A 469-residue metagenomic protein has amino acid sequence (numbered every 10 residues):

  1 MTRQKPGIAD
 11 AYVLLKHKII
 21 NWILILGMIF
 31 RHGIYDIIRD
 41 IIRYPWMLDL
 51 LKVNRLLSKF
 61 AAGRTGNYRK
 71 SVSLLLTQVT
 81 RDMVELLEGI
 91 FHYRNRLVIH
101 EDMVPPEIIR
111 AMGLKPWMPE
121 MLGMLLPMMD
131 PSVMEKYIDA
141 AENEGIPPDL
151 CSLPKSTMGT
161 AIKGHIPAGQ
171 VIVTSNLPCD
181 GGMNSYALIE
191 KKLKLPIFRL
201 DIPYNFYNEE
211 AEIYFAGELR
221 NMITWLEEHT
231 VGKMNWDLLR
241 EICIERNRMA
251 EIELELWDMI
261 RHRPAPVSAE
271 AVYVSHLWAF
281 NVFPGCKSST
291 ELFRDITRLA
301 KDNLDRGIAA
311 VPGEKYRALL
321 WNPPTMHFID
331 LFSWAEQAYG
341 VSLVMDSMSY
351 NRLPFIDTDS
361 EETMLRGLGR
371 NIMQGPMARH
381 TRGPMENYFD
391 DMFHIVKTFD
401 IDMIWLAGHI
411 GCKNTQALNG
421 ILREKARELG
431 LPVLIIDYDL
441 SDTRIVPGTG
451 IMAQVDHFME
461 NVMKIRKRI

Functional and structural regions predicted by a protein language model:
T2-R96, R220, T224-P354, T381: A charged, amphipathic alpha-helical module
P45-F60, Y68-I166: Generic N-terminal leader/targeting and pre-domain segments
F91, D102-M103, I108-A140, N322-M392: Redox- and metal-dependent alpha/beta enzyme cores, enriched for Fe-S-associated oxidoreductases and cofactor-handling
V98-E107, G123, S175-G182, W321-F328 (+1 more regions): Gly/Ser/Thr-rich loops at beta-strand to alpha-helix junctions that form or flank small-molecule/cofactor-binding
P154, A161-R261: Internal, well-ordered alpha/beta segment that forms a basic, Gly-enriched binding/recognition surface
T160-A161, G383-D400, A417-L418: A short, acidic, amphipathic alpha-helical segment used as a generic capping/interface helix at domain edges
G169, V396-W405: Proline-aspartate-enriched helix->loop->beta-strand connector
R423, R427, V433-I469: C-terminal regions of proteins
